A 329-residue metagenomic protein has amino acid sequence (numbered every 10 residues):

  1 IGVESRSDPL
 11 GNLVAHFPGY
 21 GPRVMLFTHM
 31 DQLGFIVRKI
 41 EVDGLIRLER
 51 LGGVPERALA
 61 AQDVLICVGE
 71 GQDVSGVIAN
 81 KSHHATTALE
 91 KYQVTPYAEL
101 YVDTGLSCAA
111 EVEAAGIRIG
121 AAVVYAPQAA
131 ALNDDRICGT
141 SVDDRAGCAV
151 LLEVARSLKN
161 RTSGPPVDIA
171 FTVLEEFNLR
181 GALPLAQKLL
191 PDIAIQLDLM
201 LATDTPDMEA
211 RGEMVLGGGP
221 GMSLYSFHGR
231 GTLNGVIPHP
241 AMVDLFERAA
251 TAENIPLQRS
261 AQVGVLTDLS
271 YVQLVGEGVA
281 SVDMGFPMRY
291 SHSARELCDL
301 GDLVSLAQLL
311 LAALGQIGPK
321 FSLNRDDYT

Functional and structural regions predicted by a protein language model:
I1-T329: N-terminal hydrophobic/helix-forming segments and targeting peptides
